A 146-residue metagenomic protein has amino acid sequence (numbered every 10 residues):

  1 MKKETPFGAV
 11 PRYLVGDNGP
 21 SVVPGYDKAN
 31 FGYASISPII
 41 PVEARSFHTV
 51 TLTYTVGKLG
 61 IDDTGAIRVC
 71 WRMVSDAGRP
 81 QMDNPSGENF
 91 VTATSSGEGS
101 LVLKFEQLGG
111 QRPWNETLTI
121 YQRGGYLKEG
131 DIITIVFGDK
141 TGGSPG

Functional and structural regions predicted by a protein language model:
M1-G146: Ser/Thr/Pro/Gly-rich, low-complexity intrinsically disordered stalk/linker tracts of secreted and surface-exposed
